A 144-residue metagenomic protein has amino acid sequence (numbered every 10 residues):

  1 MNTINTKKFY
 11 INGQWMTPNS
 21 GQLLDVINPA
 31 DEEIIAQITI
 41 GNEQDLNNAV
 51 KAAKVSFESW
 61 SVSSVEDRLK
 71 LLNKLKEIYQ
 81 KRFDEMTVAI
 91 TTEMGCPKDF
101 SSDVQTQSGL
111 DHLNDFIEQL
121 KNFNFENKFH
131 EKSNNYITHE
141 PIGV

Functional and structural regions predicted by a protein language model:
M1-N134: N-terminal Rossmann-like NAD(P)+-binding subdomain of aldehyde/semialdehyde dehydrogenases
I137-T138: Replace "in large, NTP-powered and nucleic-acid-processing enzymes" with "in large, NTP-powered factors and other
G143-V144: Loop/turn elements at helix/coil->beta-strand transitions in domains of secreted/extracellular proteins
